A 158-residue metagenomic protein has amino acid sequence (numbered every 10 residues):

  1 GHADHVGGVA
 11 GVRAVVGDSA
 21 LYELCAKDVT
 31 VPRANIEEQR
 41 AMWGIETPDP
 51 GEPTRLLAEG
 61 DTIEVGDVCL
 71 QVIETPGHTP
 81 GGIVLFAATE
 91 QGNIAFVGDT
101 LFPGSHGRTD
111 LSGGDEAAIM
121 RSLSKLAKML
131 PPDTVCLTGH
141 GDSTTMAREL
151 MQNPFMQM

Functional and structural regions predicted by a protein language model:
G1-I63, M151-F155: Active-site HxH/HxHxD metal-binding segment of metal-dependent hydrolases
Q39-A41, T62, V68-E74, T79-M158: Metallo-beta-lactamase
